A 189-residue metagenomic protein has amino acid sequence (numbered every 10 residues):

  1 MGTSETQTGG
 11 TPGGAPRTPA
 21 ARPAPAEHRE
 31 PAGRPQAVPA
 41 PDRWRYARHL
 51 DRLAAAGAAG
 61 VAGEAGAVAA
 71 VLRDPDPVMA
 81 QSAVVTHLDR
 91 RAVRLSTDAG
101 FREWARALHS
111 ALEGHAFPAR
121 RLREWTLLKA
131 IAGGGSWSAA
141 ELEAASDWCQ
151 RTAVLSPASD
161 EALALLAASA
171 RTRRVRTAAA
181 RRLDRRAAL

Functional and structural regions predicted by a protein language model:
G2-L189: Alpha-helical scaffold segments
